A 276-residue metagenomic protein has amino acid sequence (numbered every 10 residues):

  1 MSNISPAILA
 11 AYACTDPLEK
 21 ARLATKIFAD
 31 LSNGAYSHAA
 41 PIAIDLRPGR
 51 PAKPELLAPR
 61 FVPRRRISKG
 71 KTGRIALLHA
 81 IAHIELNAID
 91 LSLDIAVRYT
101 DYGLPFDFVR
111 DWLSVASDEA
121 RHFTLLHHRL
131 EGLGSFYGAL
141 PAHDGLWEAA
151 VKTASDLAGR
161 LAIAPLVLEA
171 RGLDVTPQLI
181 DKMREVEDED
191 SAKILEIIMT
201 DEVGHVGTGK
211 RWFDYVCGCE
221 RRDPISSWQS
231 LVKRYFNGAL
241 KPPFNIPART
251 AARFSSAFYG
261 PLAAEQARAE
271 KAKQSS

Functional and structural regions predicted by a protein language model:
M1-S276: Non-heme di-metal
